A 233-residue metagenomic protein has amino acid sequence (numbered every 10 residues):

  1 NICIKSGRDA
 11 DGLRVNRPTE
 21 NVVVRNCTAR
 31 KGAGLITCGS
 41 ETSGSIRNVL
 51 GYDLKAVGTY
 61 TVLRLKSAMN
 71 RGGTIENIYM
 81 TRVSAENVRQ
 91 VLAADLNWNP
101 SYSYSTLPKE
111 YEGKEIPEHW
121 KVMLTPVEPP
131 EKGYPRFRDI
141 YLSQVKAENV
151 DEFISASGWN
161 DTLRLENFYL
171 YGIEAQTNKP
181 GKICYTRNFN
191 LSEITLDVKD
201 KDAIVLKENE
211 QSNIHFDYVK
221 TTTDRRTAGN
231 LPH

Functional and structural regions predicted by a protein language model:
N1-H233: Extracellular/periplasmic carbohydrate-active domains that bind, remodel, or depolymerize complex polysaccharides
